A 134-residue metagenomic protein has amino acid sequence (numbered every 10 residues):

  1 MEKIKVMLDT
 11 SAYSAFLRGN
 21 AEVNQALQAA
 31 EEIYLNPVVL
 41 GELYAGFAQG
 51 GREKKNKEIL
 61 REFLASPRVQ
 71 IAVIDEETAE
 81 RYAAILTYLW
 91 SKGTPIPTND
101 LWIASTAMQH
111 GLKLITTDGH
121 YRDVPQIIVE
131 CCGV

Functional and structural regions predicted by a protein language model:
M1-I4, A104, M108-V134: Acidic, PIN/NYN-like endoribonuclease modules and their adjacent C-terminal/linker elements
M1-N36, A45-E62: Short, well-structured N-terminal submotif of metal-dependent ribonuclease cores
D9-T10, L43, Y82, A107: Generic structural signal for small/hydrophobic residues in well-ordered secondary structure, especially within
A12-Y13, V39, T78, W102-I103 (+1 more regions): Alpha-helix capping/helix-boundary segments
E32, Q70, I128-E130: Conserved beta-strand segments of alpha/beta enzyme cores
L40, K57-L60, A79, D100: A general structural signal for well-ordered alpha-helical segments in protein cores
G50-K54, L89-W90, C131-V134: Short, hinge-like loop/turn segments at secondary-structure boundaries
Q70-I115: Active-site neighborhoods of divalent-metal-dependent phosphate/nucleic-acid chemistry enzymes
